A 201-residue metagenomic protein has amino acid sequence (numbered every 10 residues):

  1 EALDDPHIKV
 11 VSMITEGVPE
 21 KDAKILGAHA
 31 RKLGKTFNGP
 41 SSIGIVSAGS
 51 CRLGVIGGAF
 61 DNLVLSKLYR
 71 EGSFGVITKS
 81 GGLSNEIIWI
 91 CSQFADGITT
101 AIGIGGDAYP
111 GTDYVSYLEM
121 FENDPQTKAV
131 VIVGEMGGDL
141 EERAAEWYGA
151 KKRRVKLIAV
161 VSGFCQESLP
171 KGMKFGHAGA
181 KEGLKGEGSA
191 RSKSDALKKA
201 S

Functional and structural regions predicted by a protein language model:
E1-S201: Catalytic-core regions of core metabolic enzymes, especially those transforming organic acids/acyl-group intermediates
